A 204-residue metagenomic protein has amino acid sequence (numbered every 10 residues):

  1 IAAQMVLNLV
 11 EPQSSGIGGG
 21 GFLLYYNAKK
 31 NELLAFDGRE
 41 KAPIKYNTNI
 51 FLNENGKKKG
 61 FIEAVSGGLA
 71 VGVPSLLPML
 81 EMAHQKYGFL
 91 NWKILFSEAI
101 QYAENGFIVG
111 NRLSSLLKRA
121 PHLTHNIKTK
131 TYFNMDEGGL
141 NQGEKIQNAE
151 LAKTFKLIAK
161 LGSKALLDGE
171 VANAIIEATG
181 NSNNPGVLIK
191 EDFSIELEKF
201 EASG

Functional and structural regions predicted by a protein language model:
A2-G204: Noncatalytic scaffold domains of N-terminal-nucleophile
